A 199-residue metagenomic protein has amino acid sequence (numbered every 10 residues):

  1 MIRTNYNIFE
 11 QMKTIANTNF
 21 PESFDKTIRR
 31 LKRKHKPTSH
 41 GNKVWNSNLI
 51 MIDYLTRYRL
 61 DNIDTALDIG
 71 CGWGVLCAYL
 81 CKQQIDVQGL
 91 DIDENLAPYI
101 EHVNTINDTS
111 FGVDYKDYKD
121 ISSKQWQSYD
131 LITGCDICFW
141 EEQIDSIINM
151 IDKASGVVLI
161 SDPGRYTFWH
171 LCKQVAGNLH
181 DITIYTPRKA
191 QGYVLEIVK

Functional and structural regions predicted by a protein language model:
M1-K199: S-adenosylmethionine-dependent methyltransferases
